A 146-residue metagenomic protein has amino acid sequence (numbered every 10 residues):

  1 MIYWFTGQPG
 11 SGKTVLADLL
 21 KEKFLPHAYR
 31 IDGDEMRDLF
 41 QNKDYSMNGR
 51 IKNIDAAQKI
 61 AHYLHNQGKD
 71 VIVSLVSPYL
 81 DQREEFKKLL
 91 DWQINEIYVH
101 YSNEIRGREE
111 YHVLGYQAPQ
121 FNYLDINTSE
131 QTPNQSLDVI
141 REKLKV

Functional and structural regions predicted by a protein language model:
I2: Walker A (P-loop) ATP-phosphate-binding motif of ABC ATPase nucleotide-binding domains
F5: Hydrophobic anchor at the beta1->P-loop junction of P-loop NTPases
Q8: P-loop (Walker A) phosphate-binding loop of NTP-binding proteins
S11, A17-H62, N66: Conserved substrate/cofactor phosphate-moiety recognition/catalytic segment in nucleotide-dependent phosphotransferases
F24, L89-W92, F121: Short, structured coil segments at secondary-structure junctions
A28-R30, I94-Y98, Y123-D125: Conserved beta-strand scaffold positions in the cores of enzyme catalytic domains, especially in NTP/NDP-utilizing
M47-D91, N95, Y101-E104: Glycine-rich phosphate-binding loop used to anchor ATP phosphates in small-molecule kinases, encompassing both
H100-V146: Small-molecule kinase domains that catalyze NTP-dependent phosphoryl transfer to phosphate-bearing small molecules
